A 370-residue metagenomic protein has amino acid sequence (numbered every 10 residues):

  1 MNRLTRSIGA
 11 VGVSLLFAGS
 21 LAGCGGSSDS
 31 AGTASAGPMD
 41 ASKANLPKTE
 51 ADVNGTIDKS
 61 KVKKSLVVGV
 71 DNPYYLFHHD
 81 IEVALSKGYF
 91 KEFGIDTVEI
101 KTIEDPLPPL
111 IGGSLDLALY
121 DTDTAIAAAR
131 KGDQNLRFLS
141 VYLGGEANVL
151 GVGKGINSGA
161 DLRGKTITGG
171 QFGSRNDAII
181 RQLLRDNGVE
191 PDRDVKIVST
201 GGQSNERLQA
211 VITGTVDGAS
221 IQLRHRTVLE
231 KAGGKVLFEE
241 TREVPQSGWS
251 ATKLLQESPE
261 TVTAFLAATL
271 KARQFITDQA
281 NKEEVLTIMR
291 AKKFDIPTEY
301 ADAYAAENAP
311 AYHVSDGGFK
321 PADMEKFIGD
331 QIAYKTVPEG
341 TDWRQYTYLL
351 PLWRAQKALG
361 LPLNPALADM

Functional and structural regions predicted by a protein language model:
M1-A22: Sec-dependent bacterial lipoprotein signal peptides
L21-A36: Bacterial lipoprotein signal-peptidase II cleavage site
G32-T200, D217-S220, V236-R242: Short, glycine-/small- and polar/acidic-enriched structural segments that line small-molecule recognition paths
S42, G329-M370: Conserved C-terminal helix/tail region of periplasmic/extracytoplasmic solute-binding proteins
H78, E82, L107, T122-A125 (+9 more regions): Extracytoplasmic/secreted envelope proteins and their assembly/folding machinery, especially bacterial periplasmic
V98, E104-P106, K196-V198, D302-A309 (+1 more regions): Short linear loop/turn motifs
I197, Q203-F294: Pocket-lining segment of extracytoplasmic ligand-binding domains
S258-G340: Secondary-structure end/capping motifs
